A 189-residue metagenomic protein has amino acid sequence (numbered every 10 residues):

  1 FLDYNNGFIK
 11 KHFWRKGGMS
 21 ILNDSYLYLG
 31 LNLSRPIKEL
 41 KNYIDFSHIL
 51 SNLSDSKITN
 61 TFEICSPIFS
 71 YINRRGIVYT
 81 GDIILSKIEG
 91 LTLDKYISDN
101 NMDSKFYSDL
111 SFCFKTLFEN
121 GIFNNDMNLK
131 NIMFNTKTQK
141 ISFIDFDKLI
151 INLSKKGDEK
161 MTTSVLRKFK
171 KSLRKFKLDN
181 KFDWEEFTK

Functional and structural regions predicted by a protein language model:
F1-E89, K115, E119: Conserved ATP-binding subdomain of kinase catalytic cores across diverse folds
G17, T92, I151-L153: Conserved protein kinase catalytic core
S20-Y26, K95-D99, S154-K156: Short acidic, glycine/proline-rich loop/turn micro-motifs
N32-R35, M102-F106, D158-V165: Residue-level preference for long, well-ordered alpha-helices that form the structural scaffold of enzyme catalytic
N42-N60, S86-T136, I141: Conserved kinase catalytic-core helix
S54-S66, F123-N124, M161, L166-K177: Short, well-structured beta-strand/strand-turn elements
N135-K189: C-lobe/activation-segment region of protein kinase-like
